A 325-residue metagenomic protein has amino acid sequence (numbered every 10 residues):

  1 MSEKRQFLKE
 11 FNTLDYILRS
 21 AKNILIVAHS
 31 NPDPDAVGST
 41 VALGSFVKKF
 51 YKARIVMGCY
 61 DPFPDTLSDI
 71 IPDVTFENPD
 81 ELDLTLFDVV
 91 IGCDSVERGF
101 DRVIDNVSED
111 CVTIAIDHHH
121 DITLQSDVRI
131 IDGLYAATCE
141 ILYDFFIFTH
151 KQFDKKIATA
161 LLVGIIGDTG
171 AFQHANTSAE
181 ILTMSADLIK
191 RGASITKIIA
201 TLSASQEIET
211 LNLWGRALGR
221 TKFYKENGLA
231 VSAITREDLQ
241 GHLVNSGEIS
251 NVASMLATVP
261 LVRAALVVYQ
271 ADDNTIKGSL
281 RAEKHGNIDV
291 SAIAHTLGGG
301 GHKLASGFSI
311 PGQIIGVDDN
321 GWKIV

Functional and structural regions predicted by a protein language model:
M1-T13, N106-C111, G133-L142: An acidic intrinsically disordered interaction segment
S2-N31, A36-S68, D83-F87, G167-T296 (+1 more regions): Hydrophobic helix-and-loop "lid/oligomerization" segment in the mid-to-C-terminal part of catalytic domains
L43-G44, V107-D110, I131-D132, T183: Glycine-rich, phosphate-binding/catalytic loops in enzymes
V56-G58, I91, V112-I116, V128-I131 (+2 more regions): Hydrophobic/aromatic beta-strand patches that form the interior of the parallel beta-sheet core in alpha/beta enzyme
D69, V74-V128: Active-site cofactor/cluster-binding pocket
L82-T85, D105-S108, I122-T123, F153-K155 (+3 more regions): Solvent-exposed alpha-helices and their adjacent loops that cap or buttress functional pockets in soluble metabolic
I116-M184: Short alpha-helices
